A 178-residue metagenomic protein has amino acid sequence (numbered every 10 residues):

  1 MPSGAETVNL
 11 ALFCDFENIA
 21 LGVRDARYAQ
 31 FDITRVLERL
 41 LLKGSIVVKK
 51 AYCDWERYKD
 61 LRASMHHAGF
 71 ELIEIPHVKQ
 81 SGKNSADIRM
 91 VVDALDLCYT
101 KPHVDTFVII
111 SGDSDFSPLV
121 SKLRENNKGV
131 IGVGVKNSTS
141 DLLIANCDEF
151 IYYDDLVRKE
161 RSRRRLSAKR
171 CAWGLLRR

Functional and structural regions predicted by a protein language model:
M1-Y99, L119, R124, G129: Domain-level signal for Mg2+-assisted phosphodiester chemistry and nucleotide/NA-binding surfaces in nucleic-acid
L10, D105, D148: Conserved acidic residues
Y58-R62, V135-L143: Short, glycine/polar-rich helix-capping loops at beta-to-alpha or helix-loop-helix junctions that flank or form
L72, F107, F150-I151: Short, well-ordered beta-strand core segments
T100-S114, P118-G134: Active-site histidine-anchored catalytic micro-motif
T139-R163: Contiguous mid-protein beta-loop-alpha structural module that forms a pocket-lining wall or clamp of enzyme active
R163-R178: N-terminal regulatory modules in eukaryotic regulatory proteins
